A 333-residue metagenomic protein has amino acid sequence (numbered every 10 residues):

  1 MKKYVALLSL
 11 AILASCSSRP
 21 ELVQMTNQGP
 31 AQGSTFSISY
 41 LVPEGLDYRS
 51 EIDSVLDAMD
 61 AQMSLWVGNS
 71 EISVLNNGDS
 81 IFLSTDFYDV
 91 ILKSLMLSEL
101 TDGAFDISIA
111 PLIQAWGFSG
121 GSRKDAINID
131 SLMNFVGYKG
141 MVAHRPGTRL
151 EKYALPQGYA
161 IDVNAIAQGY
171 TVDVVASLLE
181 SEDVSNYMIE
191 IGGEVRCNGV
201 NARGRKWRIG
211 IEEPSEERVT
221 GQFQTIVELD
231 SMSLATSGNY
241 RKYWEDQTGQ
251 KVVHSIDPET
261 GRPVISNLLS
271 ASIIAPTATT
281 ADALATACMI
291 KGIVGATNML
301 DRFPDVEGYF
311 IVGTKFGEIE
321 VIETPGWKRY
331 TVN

Functional and structural regions predicted by a protein language model:
Y4-V5, S15-N333: Mature catalytic core of soluble alpha/beta enzymes
A11-I12: Repetitive helical segments and hydrophobic/amphipathic motifs
